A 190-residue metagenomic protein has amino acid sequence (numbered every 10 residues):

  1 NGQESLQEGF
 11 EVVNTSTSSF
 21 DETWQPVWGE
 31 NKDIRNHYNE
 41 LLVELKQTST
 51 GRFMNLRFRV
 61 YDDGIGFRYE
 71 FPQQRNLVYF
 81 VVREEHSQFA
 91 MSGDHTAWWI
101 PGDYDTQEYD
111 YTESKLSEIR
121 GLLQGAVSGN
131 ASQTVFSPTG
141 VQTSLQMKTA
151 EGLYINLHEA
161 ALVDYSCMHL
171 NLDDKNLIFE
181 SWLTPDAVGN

Functional and structural regions predicted by a protein language model:
N1-N190: N-terminal accessory beta-strand-rich subdomains and adjacent acidic, glycine-rich linkers that precede catalytic cores
